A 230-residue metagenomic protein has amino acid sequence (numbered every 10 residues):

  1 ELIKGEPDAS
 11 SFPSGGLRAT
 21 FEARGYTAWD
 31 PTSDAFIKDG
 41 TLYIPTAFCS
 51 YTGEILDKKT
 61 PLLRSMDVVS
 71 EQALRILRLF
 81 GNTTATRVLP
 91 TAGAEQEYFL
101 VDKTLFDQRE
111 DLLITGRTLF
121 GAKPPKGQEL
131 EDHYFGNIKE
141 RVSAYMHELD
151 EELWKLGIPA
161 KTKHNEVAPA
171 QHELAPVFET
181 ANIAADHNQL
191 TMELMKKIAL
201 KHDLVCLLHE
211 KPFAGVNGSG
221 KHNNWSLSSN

Functional and structural regions predicted by a protein language model:
E1-L208, V216-N230: Glycine-rich, acidic/polar active-site loops that bind/position phosphate-bearing ligands
F213: Short, basic/glycine-rich phosphate-binding loops at helix/coil junctions that contact nucleotide phosphates
